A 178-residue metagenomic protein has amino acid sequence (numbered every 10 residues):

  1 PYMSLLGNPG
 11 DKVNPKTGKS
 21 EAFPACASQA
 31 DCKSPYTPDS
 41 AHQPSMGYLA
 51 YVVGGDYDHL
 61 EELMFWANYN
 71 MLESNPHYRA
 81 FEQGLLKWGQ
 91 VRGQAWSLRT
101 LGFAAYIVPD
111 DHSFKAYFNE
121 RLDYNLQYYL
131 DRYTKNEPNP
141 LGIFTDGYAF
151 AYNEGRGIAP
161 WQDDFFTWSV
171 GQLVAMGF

Functional and structural regions predicted by a protein language model:
P1-F178: Catalytic cores of extracellular degradative/oxidative enzymes
